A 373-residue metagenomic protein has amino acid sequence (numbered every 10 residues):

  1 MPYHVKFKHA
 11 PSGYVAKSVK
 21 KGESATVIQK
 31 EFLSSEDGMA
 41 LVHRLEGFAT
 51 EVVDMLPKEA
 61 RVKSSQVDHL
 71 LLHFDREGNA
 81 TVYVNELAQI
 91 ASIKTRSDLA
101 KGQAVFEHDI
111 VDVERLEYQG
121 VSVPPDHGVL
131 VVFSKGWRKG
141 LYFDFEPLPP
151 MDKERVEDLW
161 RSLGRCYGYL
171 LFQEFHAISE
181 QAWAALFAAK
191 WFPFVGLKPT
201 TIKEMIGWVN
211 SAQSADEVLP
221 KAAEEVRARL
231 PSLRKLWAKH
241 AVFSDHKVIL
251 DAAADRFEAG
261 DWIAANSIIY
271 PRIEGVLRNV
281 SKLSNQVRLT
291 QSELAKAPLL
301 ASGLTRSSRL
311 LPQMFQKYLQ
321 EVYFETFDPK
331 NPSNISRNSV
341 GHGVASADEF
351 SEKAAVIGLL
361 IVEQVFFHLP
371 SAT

Functional and structural regions predicted by a protein language model:
M1-A223: Terminal, compositionally biased low-complexity regions
I178-A184, A188-F192, S232-L233, W237-K247 (+1 more regions): Amphipathic, oligomerization/interface secondary-structure segments
V209, P220, E224, W237-H240 (+1 more regions): Generic amphipathic alpha-helical segments used as scaffolds and interaction surfaces in large, multi-domain proteins
E225-R229: Replace "small metal-dependent catalytic modules" with "small catalytic or cofactor-binding modules
